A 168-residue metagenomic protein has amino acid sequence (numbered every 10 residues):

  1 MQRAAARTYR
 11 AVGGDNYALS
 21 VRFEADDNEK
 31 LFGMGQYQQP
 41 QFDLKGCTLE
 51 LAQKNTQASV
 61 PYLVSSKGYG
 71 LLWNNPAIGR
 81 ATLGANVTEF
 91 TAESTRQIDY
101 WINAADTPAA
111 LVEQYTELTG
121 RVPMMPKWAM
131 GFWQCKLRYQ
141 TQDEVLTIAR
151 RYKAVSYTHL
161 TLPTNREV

Functional and structural regions predicted by a protein language model:
M1-A129, K136-R138, Q142, A149-R151: Catalytic and substrate-binding clefts that recognize carbohydrates or anionic sugar/phosphate headgroups
G68, T164-N165: A very general structural signal that marks isolated residues within well-ordered alpha-helical segments
W133-C135, L162: A cross-family glycoside hydrolase active-site/sugar-binding cleft signature
K153-S156: Acidic (Asp/Glu)-rich catalytic clusters
T158-T164: Conserved small/polar residues in nucleotide/adenosyl-binding loops
